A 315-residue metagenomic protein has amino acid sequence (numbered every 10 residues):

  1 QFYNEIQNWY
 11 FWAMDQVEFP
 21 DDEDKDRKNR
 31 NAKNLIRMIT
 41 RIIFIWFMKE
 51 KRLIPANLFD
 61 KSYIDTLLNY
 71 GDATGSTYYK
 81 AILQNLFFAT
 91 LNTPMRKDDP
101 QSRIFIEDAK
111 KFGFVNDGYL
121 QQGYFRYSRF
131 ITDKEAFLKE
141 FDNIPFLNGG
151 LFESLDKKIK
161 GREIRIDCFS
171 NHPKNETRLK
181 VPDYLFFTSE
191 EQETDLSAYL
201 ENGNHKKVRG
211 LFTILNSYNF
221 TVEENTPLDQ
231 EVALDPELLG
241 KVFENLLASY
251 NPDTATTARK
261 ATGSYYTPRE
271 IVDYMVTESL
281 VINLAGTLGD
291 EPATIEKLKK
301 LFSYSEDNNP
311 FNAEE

Functional and structural regions predicted by a protein language model:
Q1-E315: Preference for the N-terminal adenyl/adenosyl cofactor-binding alpha/beta module
